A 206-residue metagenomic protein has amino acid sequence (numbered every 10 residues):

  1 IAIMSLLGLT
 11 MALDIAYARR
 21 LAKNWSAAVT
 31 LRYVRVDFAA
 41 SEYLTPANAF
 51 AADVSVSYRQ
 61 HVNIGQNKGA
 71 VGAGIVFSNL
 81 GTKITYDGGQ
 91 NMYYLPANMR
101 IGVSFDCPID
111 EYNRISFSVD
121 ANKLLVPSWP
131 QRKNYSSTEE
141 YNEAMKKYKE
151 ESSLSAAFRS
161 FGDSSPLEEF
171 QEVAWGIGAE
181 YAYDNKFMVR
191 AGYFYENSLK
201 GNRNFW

Functional and structural regions predicted by a protein language model:
I1-W206: Outer-membrane beta-barrel porins/channels
